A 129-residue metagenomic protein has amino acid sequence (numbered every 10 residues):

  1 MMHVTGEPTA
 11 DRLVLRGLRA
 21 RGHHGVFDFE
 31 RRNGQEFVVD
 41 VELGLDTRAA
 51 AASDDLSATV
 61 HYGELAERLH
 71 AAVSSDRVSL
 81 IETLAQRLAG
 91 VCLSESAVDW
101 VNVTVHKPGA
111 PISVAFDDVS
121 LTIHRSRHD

Functional and structural regions predicted by a protein language model:
M1-D129: N-terminal, polar/charged subdomain of small-to-medium soluble alpha/beta proteins
